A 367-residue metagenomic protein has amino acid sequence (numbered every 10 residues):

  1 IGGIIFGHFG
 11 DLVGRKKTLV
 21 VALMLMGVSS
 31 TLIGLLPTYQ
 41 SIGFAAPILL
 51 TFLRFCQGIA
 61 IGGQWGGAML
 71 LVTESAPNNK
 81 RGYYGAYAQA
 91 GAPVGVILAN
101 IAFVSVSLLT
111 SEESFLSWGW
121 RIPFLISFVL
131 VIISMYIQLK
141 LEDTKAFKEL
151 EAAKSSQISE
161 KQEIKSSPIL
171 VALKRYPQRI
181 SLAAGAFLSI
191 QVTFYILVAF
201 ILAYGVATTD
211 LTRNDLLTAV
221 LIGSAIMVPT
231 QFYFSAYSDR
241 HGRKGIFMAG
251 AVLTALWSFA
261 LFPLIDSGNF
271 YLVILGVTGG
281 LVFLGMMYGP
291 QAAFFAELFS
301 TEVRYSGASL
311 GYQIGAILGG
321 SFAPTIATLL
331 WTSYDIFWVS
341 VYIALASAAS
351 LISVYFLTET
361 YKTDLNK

Functional and structural regions predicted by a protein language model:
G3-G14, Q231-R243: Helix-to-loop junctions at the C-terminal end of transmembrane segments in multipass secondary transporters
L12-L23, R240-A251: Cytoplasmic membrane-interface "Motif A"-like loop-to-helix N-cap segments of 12-TM Major Facilitator Superfamily
M24-G43, V252-S267: C-terminal ends and interior cores of transmembrane alpha-helices in multi-pass membrane transporters/permeases
G43-G62, Y271-M286: Hydrophobic core of transmembrane alpha-helices in multi-pass small-molecule transporters, especially MFS/SLC-type
Y83-S107, L130, S309-A323: Glycine-rich segments within core transmembrane alpha-helices of 12-TM secondary carriers
S134-L141, L345-K367: Multi-pass alpha-helical transporter architecture, strongest for 12-TM Major Facilitator/SLC carriers used
Y176-I226, G319-A323: Extracytoplasmic gate region of multi-pass secondary transporters
K244-P290: C-terminal transmembrane helical hairpin of 12-TM major facilitator-type secondary transporters
